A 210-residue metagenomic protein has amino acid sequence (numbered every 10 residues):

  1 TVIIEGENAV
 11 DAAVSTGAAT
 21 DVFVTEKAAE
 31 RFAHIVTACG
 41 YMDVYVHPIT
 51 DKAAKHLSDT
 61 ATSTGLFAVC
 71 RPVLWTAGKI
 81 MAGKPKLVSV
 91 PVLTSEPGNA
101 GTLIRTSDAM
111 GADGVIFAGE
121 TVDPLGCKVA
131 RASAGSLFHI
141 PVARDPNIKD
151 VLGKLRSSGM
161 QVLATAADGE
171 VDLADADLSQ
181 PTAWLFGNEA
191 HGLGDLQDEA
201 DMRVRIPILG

Functional and structural regions predicted by a protein language model:
T1-S63, Q161: N-terminal positively charged helical leader segments and presequences
N8, S15-A18, G40-Y41, L74-W75 (+1 more regions): RNA substrate-binding interface of SAM-dependent RNA methyltransferases
V24-A29, R71, V92-L93: Structural motif
K27-A29, D51-A53, W75, E120-V122 (+2 more regions): Short, acidic/turn-prone active-site loops that include or flank metal/cofactor- and phosphate-binding residues
R31-I35, V122-V129, H191-Q197: Short, glycine/polar-rich helix-capping loops at beta-to-alpha or helix-loop-helix junctions that flank or form
A68: Glycine-rich phosphate-binding loops that contact phosphosugars or nucleotide phosphates
L163-G210: Active-site/ligand-binding-proximal alpha/beta "capping" segment
